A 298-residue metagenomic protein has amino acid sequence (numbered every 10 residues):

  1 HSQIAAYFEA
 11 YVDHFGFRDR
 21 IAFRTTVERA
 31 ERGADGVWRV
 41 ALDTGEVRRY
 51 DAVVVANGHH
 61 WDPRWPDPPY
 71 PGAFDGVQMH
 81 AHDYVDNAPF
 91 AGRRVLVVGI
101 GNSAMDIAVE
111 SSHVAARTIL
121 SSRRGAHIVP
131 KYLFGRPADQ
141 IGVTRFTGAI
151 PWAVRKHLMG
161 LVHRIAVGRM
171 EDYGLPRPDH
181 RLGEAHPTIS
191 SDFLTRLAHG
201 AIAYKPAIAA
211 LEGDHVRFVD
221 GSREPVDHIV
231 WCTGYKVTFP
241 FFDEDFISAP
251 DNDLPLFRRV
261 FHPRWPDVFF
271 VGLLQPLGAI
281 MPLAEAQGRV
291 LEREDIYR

Functional and structural regions predicted by a protein language model:
H1-Y132, R145-Y297: Flavin (primarily FAD) cofactor-binding/catalytic cores of flavoenzymes
K131-D139: Flexible "cap/lid" loop of the alpha/beta hydrolase fold
I141-V143: Conformationally flexible catalytic loops at phosphate/diphosphate-handling active centers
